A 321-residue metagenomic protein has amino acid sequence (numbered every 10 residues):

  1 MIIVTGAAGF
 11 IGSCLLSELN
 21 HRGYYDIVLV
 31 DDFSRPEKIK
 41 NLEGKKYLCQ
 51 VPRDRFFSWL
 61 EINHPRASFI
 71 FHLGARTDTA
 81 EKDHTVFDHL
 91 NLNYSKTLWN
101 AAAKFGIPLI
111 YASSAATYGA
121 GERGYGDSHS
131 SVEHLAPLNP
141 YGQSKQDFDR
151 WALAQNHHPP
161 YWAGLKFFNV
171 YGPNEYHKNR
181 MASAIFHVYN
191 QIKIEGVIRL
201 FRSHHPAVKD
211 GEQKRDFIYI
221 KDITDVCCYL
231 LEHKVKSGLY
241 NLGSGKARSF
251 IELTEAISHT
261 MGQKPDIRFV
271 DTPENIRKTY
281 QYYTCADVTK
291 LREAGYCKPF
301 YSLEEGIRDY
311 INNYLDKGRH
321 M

Functional and structural regions predicted by a protein language model:
I2-R22: N-terminal Rossmann NAD(P)H-binding glycine-rich loop of SDR-like oxidoreductase domains
L29-F56: Glycine-rich phosphate-binding loop and adjoining beta1-alpha1-beta2 segment of Rossmann-like nucleotide-binding folds
G44, R53-L90: NAD(P)H-binding glycine-rich loop region in Rossmannoid oxidoreductase-like domains and their noncatalytic homologs
H89, N93-T97, K104, T117-Y171 (+2 more regions): Catalytic helix-loop patch of NAD(P)-dependent Rossmann-fold dehydrogenases
Q146, H158-P159, V170-F186, I194 (+6 more regions): Glycine/proline-rich active-site loop of Rossmann-fold NAD(P)-dependent oxidoreductases
S203-D210, L239-Y240, I251-T254, G262-Y283: C-terminal "lid/loop" region of Rossmann-like NAD(P)-dependent oxidoreductases
I220, E274-C297: Conserved C-terminal active-site "lid" loop/helix of NAD(P)H-dependent oxidoreductases that clamps the redox cofactor
S302-M321: Amphipathic terminal alpha-helices
